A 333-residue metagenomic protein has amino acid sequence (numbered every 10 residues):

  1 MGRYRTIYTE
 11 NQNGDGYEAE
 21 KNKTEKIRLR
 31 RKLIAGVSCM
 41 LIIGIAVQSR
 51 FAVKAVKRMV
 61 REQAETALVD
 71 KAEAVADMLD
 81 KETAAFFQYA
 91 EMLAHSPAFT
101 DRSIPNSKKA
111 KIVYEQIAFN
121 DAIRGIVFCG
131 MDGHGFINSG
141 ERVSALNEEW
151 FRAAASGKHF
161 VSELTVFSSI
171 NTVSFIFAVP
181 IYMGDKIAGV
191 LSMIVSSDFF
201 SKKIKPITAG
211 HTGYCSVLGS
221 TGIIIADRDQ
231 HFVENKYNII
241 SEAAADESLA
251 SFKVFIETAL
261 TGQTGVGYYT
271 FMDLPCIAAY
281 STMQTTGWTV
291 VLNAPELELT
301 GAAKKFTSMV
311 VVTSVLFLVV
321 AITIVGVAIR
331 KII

Functional and structural regions predicted by a protein language model:
G2-T6, D15, K23-R58, V311-I324: Extreme N-terminal signal-anchor transmembrane helix of membrane signaling/transducer proteins, especially in bacteria
I42, A46, V291, E296-I333: Cytoplasm-proximal transmembrane signaling helix
V56-L68, F200, W288-V310: Juxtamembrane amphipathic/coiled-coil helical coupling segments that flank and transmit signals to/from transmembrane
T66-V75, K81-S162: Extracytoplasmic/periplasmic sensory segments of membrane signal-transduction proteins
K108-V113, H134, N138-F167, H231-Y268: Extracytoplasmic/periplasmic sensor domains and loops in membrane signaling proteins
D121-I123, S174-F175, A209-T212: Short, small/polar residue-rich loop motifs at catalytic or cofactor-binding pockets
I170-T208, G219-S220, I225-A226, I277-S281 (+2 more regions): Conserved beta-strands of PAS-like sensory domains
F199-T286: Intrinsic low-complexity, intrinsically disordered coil/linker regions enriched in small/polar and charged residues
